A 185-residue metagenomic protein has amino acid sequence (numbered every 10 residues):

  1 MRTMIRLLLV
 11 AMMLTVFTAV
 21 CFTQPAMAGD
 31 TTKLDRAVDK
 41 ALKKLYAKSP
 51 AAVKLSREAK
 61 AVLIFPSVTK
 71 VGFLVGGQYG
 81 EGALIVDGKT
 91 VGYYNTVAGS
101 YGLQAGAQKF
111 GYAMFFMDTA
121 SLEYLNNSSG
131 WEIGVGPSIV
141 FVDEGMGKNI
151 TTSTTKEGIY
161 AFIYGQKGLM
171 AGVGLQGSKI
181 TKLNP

Functional and structural regions predicted by a protein language model:
M1-M13: Bacterial N-terminal signal peptides that target proteins for export
M4, C21-F22, T69: Exposed boundary/loop context
L14-P25: C-terminal segment of classical bacterial N-terminal signal peptides
M27-P185: Small-residue-enriched, tightly packed secondary-structure blocks
